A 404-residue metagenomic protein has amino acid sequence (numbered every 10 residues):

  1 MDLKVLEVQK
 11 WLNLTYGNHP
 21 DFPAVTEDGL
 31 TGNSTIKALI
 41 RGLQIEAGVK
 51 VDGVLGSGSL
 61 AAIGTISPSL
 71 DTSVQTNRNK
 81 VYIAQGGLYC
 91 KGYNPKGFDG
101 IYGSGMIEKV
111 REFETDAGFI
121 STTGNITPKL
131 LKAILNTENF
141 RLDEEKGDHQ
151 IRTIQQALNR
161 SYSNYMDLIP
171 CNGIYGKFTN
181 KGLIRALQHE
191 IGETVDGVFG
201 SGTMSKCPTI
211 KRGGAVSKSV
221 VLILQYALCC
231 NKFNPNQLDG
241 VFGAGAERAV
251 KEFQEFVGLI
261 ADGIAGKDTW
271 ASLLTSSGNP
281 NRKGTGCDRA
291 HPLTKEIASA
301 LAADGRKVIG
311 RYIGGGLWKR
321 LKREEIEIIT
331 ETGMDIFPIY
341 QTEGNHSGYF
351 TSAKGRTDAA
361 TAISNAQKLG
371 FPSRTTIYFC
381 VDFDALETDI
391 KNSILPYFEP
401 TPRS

Functional and structural regions predicted by a protein language model:
M1-L317: Cell-envelope/ECM-targeting effectors and their regulatory/trafficking segments
G86, L224-C229, T357-I363, I390 (+1 more regions): Alpha-helical segment that forms one wall of the substrate-binding/catalytic cleft in peptidoglycan-active domains
S163, D262, K368-P372, R403: Secondary-structure boundary elements
K283-R289, V308-R311, T332-I339, T375-I377 (+1 more regions): Hydrophobic faces of well-ordered beta-strands that scaffold small-molecule active sites in alpha/beta enzyme cores
L301, E324-E325, N392-I394: Short, glycine/charged-enriched secondary-structure capping and boundary segments
A302, T330, I363, E399-P402: A structural alpha-helix within SAM-dependent methyltransferase catalytic domains
L317-D389: Substrate-binding cleft of extracellular glycoside hydrolase catalytic domains
A385-S404: Active-site cleft segment of glycoside hydrolase catalytic domains centered on the general acid/base Glu
